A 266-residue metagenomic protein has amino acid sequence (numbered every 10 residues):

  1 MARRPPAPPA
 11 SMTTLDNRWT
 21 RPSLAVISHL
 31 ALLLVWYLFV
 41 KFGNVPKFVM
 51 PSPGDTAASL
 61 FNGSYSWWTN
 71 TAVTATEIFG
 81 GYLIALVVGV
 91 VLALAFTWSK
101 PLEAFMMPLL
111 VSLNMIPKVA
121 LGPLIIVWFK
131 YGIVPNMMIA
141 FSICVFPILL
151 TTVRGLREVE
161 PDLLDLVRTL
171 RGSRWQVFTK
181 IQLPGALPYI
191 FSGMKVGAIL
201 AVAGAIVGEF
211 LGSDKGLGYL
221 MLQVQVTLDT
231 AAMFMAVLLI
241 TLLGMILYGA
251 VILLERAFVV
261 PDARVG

Functional and structural regions predicted by a protein language model:
M1-L30, G249-G266: Transmembrane alpha-helical segments of polytopic membrane transport and secretion proteins
A10-R18, K41-L86: Periplasmic/extracellular loop-to-transmembrane helix junction in inner-membrane transport proteins
W67-T71, A75, F79, F105-S112 (+7 more regions): Hydrophobic alpha-helical elements at and bordering transmembrane segments of multi-pass membrane proteins
G81-L110: Transmembrane-helix boundary motif in ABC transporter permease subunits
K100, R157, P188, F234-G266: C-terminal transmembrane helix and the adjacent membrane-cytosol boundary/short C-terminal tail of inner/organellar
L110-P147, R154-G155: Generic hydrophobic transmembrane alpha-helix motif, especially the helices
M138-S142, W175-G208, M235, I240 (+1 more regions): Transmembrane alpha-helices
I148-V196, L217, M221: Short cytoplasmic-facing helical segments at TM-TM junctions of multi-pass membrane proteins
